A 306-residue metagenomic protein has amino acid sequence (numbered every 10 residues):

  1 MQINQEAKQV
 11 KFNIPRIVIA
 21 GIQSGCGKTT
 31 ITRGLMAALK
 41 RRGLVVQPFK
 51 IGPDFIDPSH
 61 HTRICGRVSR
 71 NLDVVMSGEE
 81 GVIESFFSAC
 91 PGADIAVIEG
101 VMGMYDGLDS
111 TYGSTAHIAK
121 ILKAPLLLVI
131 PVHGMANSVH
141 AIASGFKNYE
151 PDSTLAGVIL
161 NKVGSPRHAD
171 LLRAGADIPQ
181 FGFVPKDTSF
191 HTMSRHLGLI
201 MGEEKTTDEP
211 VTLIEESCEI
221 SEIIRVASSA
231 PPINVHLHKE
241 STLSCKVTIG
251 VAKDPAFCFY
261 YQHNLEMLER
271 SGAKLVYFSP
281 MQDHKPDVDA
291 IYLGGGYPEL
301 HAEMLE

Functional and structural regions predicted by a protein language model:
N4, K8-T30, M36-L122, I130-T154 (+1 more regions): ATP-dependent carboxylate-amine ligase catalytic core
F12-P15, T242-T248: A short, charged/proline- and glycine-enriched loop that marks the coil->beta-strand transition at the N-terminal
V18, V97-E99, L127, I159 (+1 more regions): Structural motif
L35, L39-K40, A176, L268-G272: Hydrophobic alpha-helical packing residues
K50-I51, P179-S189, K274-Q282: Beta-strand->loop->alpha-helix junctions that form or flank phosphate-binding loops in nucleotide-handling enzymes
A136-E240: Internal gly/pro-rich beta-alpha loop/helix module that stabilizes soluble enzyme cofactors or their anionic handles
V247-E269: Short, charged N-terminal beta->alpha structural module
E266-E306: Flexible gly/pro-rich beta->alpha loop and the following alpha-helix that scaffold active-site loops
